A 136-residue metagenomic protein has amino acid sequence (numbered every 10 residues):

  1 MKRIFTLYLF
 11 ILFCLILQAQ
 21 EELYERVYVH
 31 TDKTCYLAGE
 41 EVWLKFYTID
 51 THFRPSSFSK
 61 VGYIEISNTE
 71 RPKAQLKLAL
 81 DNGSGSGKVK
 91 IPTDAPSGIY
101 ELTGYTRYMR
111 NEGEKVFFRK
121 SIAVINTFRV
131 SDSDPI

Functional and structural regions predicted by a protein language model:
M1-I4: Positively charged n-region of N-terminal signal peptides that target proteins for export
T6-L7, L17-I136: N-terminal, cleavable Sec-dependent signal peptides of secreted/periplasmic/extracellular proteins
I11-L12: Repetitive helical segments and hydrophobic/amphipathic motifs
